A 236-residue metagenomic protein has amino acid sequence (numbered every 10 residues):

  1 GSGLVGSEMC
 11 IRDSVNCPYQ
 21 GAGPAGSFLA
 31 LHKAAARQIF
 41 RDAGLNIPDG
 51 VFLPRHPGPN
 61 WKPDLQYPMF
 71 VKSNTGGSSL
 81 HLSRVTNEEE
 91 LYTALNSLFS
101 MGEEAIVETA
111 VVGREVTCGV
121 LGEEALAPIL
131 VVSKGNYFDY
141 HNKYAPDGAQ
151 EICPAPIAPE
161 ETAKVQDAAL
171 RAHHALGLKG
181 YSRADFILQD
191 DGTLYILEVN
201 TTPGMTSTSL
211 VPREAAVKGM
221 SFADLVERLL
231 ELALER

Functional and structural regions predicted by a protein language model:
G1-G6, C10-I11: Single conserved hydrophobic/aromatic residue that forms the stacking wall/gate of nucleotide- or nucleobase-binding
M9-C10, Y19, G50, V71 (+3 more regions): Generic preference for hydrophobic
D13-Y19, A25-F28: Phosphate/diphosphate ligand-binding glycine-rich loop within oxidoreductases
P18-Y19, I47, M69, F222: Hydrophobic beta-strand scaffold residues
S27-R114: Active-site nucleotide/adenylate-binding loops and adjacent lid/helix of ATP-dependent enzymes
I39-G44, A158-R236: ATP-dependent carboxylate activation and anion-phosphoryl transfer catalytic cores that bind Mg-ATP to form
T86-D167, L188-Y195: Phosphate-binding site of ATP-dependent enzymes
